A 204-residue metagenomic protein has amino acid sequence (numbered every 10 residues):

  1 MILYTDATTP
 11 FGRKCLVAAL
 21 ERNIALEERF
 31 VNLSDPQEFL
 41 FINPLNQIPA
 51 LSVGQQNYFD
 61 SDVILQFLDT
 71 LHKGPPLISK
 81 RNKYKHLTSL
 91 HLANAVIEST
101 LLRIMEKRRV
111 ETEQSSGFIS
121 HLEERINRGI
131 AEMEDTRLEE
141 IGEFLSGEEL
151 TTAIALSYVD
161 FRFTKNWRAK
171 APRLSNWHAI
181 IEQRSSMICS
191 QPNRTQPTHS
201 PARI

Functional and structural regions predicted by a protein language model:
M1-S116: GST-like domain detector, emphasizing the conserved glutathione-binding G-site in the N-terminal thioredoxin-like
L20, F161, Q183: Short polybasic/polar patches that bind polyanions
L65, D69, L87, I130 (+2 more regions): Non-transmembrane alpha-helical segments in soluble domains of secreted/periplasmic/extracellular proteins
K73, E98, L138, S186-M187: Generic structural signal for secondary-structure transition and capping sites
P75-K80, G142, I188-N193: Short, hydrophobic secondary-structure boundary micro-motifs
A93, I97-H178: GST-like fold's C-terminal all-alpha helical module
P172-Q191: C-terminal end-helix/capping segment
T195-I204: Carbohydrate-binding/catalytic loop surfaces
